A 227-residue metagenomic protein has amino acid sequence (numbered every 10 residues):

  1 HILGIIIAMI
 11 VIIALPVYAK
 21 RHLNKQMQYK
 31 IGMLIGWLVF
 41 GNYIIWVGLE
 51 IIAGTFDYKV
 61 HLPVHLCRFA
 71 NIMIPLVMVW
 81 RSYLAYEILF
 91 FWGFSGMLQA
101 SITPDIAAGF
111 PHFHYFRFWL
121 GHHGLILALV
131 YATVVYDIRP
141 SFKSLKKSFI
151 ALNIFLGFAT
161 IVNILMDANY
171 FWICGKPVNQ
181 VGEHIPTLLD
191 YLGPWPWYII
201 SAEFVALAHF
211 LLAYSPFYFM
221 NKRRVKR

Functional and structural regions predicted by a protein language model:
H1-I7, G54-C67, E87-F90: Structural signature of hydrophobic alpha-helical transmembrane segments
H1-I7, K143, K147-I150, I154 (+1 more regions): Membrane-interface transmembrane-helix boundary segments in multi-pass integral membrane proteins
I2-G4, L62-L66, F113-L127, F204: Membrane-interface loop-to-helix entry segments
I13-Y18, I74, L125-S141: Alpha-helical transmembrane segments in multipass membrane proteins, preferentially the mid-helix core
A19-G32, V79-A85, V135-K146, R223: Membrane-interface helix-boundary motifs at transmembrane edges
Y29-L34, L62, Y86-F94: Cytoplasmic-side transmembrane-helix entry/capping segments in multi-pass membrane proteins
V39-G48, G93-D105, L152-I161: Aromatic-anchored segments of alpha-helical transmembrane domains
I51-V60, W80-L84, P104-R117: Membrane-interface helix caps and helix-loop-helix hairpins in membrane proteins
